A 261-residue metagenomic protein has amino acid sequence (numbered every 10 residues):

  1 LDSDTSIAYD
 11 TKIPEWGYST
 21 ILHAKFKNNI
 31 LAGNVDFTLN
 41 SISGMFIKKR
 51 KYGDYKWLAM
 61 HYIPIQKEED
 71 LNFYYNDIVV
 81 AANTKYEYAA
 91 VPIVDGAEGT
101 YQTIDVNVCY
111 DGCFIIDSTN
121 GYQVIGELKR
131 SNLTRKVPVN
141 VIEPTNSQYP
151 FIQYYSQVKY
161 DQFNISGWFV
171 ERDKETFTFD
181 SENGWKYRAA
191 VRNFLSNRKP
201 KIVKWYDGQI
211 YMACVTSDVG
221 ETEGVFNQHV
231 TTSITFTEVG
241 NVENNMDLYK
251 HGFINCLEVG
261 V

Functional and structural regions predicted by a protein language model:
L1-N40, D95-G121: Pro/Thr/Ser/Gly-rich low-complexity, intrinsically disordered linker/stalk tracts
A24-N29, I104-V261: Extracellular/virion structural assembly segments
I30-D36, E69-T84: Signal that preferentially marks extracellular ectodomain short beta-strand elements of beta-sandwich modules
L39-A59: Extracellular low-complexity, O-glycosylation-prone stalks/linkers
I42, N83-E87, Y160, R198: Extracellular Ig-like/FN3 beta-sandwich strand-entry sites
R50-Y52, I93, K204-Y206: A generic structural motif
K56-D70: Solvent-exposed serine/threonine-rich low-complexity stretches and specific carbohydrate-binding patches
D77-G99: Beta-strand-rich modules
